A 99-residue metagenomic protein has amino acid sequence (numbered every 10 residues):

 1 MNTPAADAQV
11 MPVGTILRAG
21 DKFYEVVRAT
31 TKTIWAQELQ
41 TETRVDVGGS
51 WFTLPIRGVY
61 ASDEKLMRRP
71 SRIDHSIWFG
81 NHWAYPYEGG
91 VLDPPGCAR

Functional and structural regions predicted by a protein language model:
M1-F23, K32-R99: Mixed-charge, low-complexity intrinsically disordered regions
